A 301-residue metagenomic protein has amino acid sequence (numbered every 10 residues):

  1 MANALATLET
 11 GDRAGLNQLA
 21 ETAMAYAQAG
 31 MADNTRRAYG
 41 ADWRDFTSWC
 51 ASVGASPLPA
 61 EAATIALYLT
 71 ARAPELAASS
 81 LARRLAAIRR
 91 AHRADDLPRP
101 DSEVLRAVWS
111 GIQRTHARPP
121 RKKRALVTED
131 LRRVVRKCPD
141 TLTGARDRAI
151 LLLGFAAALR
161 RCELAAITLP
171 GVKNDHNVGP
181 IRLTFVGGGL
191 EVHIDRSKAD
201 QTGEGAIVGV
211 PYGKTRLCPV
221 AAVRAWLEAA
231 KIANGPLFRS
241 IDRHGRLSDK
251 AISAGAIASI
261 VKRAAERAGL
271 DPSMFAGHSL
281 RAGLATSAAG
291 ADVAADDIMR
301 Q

Functional and structural regions predicted by a protein language model:
M1-Q301: Extended, non-catalytic subsegments within catalytic or DNA/protein-binding/adaptor domains
